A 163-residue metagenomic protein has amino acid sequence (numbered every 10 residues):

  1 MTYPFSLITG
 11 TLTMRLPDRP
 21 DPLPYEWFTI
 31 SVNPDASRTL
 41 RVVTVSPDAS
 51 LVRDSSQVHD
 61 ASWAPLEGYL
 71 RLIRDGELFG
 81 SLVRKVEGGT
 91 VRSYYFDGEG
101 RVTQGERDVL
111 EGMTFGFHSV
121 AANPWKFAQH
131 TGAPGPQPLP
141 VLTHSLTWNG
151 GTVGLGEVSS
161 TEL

Functional and structural regions predicted by a protein language model:
M1-P22, G88-L163: Solvent-exposed helix/loop surface patches that form functional interfaces
T2-S50: N-terminal ordered "arm"
L12-R15, T39-V42, E67-G68, L78 (+1 more regions): Short secondary-structure boundary micro-motifs
W27-P34, Q57-V58, L82-V86, L163: Short, exposed beta-strand/loop patches in secreted or surface proteins that constitute
A36-R38, S56-Q57, T147-G151: Long hydrophobic alpha-helices with heptad-repeat/coiled-coil character
D48-G105: Hydrophobic/aromatic-rich structural module bridging two neighboring secondary-structure elements via a short loop
